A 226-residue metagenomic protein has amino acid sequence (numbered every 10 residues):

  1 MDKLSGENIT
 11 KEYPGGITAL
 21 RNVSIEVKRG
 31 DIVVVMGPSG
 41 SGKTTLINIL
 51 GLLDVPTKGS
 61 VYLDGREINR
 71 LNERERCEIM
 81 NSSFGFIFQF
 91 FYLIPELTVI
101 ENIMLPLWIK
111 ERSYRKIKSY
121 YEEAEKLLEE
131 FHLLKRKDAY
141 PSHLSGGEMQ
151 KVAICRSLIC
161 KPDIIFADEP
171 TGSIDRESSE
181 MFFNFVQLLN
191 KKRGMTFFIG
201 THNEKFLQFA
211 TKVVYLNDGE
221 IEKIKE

Functional and structural regions predicted by a protein language model:
M1-G6, T10-N22: A short, flexible loop at the N-terminus of ABC-type nucleotide-binding domains that lies
G51: Helix-to-loop junction immediately C-terminal to a conserved catalytic motif
G59-E67: Conserved ABC transporter NBD signature motif
L97-P106: Short coil-to-helix segment of the ABC ATPase nucleotide-binding domain corresponding to the Q-loop/switch region
Y140-M149: Conserved ABC ATPase signature
I159-D163: A short, proline-enriched helix->beta-strand linker immediately N-terminal to the Walker B motif in ABC-type P-loop
I165-D168: Catalytic Walker B motif of ABC-type/P-loop ATPase nucleotide-binding domains
